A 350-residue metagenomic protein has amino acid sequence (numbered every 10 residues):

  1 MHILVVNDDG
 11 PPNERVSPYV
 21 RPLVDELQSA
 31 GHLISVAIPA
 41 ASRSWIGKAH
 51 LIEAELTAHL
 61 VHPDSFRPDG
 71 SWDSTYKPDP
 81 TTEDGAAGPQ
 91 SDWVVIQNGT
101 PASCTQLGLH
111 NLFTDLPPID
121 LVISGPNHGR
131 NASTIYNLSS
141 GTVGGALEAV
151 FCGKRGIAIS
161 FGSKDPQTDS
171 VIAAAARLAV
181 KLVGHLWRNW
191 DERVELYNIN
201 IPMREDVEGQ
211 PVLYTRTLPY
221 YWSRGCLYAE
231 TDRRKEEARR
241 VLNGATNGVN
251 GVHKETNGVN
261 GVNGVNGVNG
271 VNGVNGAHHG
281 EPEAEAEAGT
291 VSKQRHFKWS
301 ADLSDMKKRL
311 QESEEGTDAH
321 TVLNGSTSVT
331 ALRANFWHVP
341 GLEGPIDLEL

Functional and structural regions predicted by a protein language model:
H2-I3, P12-N13, S17-P118: A cross-family phosphate/adenosyl-ligand binding-site feature
D8-D9: Active-site metal-binding loops of divalent metal-dependent hydrolases
S35-A37, V95, I123, R155-I159 (+1 more regions): Hydrophobic/aromatic beta-strand patches that form the interior of the parallel beta-sheet core in alpha/beta enzyme
S124-R130: Short acidic, glycine-rich surface-loop motifs adjacent to enzyme active sites
N131-S140: Glycine/threonine-rich flexible loop motifs
I135, A146, V150-A174: Glycine-rich phosphate/pyrophosphate-binding loops and their adjacent beta-strand/loop elements at enzyme active sites
L178-L182: Glycine- and Gly-Pro-enriched alpha-helical subdomains that act as flexible, kink-prone "lid/hinge" or packing modules
L186-L350: C-terminal accessory domains and tails appended to enzymatic cores
